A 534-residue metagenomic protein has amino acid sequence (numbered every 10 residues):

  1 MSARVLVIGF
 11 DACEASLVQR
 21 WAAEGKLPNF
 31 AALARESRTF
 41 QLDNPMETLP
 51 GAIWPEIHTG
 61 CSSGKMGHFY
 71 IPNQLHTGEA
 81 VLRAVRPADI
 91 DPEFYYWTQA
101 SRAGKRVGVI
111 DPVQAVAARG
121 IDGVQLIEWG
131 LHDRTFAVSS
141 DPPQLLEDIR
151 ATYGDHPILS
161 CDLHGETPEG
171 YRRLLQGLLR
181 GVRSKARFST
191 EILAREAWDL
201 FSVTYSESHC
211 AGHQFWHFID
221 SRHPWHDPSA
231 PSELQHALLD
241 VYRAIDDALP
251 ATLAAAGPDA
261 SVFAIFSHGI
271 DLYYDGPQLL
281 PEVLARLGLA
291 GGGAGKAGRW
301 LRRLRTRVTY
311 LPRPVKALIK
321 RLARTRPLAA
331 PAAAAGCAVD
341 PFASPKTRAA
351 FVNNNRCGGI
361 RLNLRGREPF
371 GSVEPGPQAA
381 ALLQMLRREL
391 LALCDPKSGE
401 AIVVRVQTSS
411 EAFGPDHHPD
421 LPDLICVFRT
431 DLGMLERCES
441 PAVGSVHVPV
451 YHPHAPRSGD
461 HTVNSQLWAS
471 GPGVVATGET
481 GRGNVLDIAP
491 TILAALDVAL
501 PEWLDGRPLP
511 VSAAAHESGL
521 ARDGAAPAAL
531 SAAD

Functional and structural regions predicted by a protein language model:
A3-V5, R106-V109, G181-W216, C426: Active-site regions of oxyanion-processing enzymes, predominantly non-cytosolic
F10, Q19, F40-D43, L49 (+10 more regions): Secreted, luminal/periplasmic, and some membrane-associated catalytic domains that remodel anionic oxygen-ester
Q19-G64, R106-G108: Short, structured active-site-proximal loop/turn typified by the sulfatase FGly-forming signature C/S-X-P-X-R
A34, S101, A194: Anion (oxyanion) recognition and catalysis
P168-L193, P250: A conserved hydrophobic secondary-structure block that centers on an alpha-helix together with its immediately flanking
R195-D240, A244, R356-G358, L362-P377: Active-site His/acidic residue clusters
L272, G276-L279, M385, K397-L421 (+3 more regions): Polar, surface-exposed loop/tail segments that function as active-site lids or cofactor/substrate-recognition elements
R429-A489: Low-complexity, glycine/alanine/valine/leucine- and proline-rich hydrophobic stretches
